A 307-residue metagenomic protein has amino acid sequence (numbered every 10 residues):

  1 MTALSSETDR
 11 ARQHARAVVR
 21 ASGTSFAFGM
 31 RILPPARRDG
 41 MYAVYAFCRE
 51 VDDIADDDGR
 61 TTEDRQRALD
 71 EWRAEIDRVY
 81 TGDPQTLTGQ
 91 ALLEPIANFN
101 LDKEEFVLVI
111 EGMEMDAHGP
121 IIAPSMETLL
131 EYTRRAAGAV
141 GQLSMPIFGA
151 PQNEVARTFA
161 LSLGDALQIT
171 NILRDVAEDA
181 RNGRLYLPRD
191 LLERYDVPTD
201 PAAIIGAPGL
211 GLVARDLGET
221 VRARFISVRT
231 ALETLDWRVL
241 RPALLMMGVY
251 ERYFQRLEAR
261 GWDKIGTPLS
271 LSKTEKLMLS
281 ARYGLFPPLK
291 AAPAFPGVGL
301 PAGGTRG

Functional and structural regions predicted by a protein language model:
M1-Q168, L173, A177-G307: Catalytic cores of Mg2+-dependent Asp-rich isoprenoid enzymes
